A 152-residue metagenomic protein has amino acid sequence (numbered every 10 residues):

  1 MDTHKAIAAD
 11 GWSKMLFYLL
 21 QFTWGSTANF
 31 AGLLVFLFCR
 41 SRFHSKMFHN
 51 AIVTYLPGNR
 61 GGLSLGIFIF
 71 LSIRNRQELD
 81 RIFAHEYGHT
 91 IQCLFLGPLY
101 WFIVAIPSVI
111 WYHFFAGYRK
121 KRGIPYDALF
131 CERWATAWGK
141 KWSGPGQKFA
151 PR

Functional and structural regions predicted by a protein language model:
D2-H44, F48-R60, I73, Y100-R152: Metalloprotease/metallohydrolase-associated module, dominated by Zn2+-dependent proteases
N50, I67-F68: Beta-strand-connecting loop/turn residues
N59-G62, F68-A84, L94: Short pre-active-site segment immediately N-terminal to the catalytic Zn-binding motif
H85-E86, E132: Acidic active-site catalytic centers that drive phospho-/nucleotidyl reactions and related ester hydrolyses
Y87-V104: Catalytic Zn2+-binding segment of zinc metalloproteases
